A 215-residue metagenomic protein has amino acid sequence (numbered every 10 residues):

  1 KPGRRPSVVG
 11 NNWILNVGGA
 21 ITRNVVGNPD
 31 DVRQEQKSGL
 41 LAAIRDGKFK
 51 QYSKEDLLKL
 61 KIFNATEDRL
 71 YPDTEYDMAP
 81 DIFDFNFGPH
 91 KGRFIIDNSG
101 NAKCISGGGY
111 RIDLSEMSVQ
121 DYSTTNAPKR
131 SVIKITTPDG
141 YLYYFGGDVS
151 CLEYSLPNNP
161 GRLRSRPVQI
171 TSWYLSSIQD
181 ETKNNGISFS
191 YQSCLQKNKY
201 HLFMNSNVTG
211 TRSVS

Functional and structural regions predicted by a protein language model:
K1-Y174, D180: Long, intrinsically disordered, low-complexity, charged/polar and glycine-rich segments
V25-G27, S155, N185-S188, K197-H201: Generic marker of "main functional regions" within proteins
P138-G140, D180-G186, Q192-C194: Acidic, low-complexity segments
Y174-N184, V214-S215: A short, hydrophobic secondary-structure junction motif
S188-S215: Solenoidal tandem-repeat scaffolds enriched in leucines and small polar residues
